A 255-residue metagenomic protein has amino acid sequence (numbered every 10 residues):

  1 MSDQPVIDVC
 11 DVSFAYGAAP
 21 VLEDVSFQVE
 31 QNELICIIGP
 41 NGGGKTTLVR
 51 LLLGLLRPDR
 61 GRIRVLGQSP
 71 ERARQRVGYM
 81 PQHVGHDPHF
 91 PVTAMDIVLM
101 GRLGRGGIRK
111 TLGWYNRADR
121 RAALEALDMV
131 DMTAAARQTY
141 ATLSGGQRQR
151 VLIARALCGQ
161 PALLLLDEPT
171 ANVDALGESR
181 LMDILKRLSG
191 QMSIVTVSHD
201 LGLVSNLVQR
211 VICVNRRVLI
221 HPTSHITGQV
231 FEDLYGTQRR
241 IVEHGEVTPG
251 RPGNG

Functional and structural regions predicted by a protein language model:
L53: Helix-to-loop junction immediately C-terminal to a conserved catalytic motif
G61-A73, V77: Conserved ABC transporter NBD signature motif
L99, W114-A135: Conserved ABC ATPase "signature" region
W114, T139-L143, Q147: Conserved ABC ATPase signature
L164-E168: Catalytic Walker B motif of ABC-type/P-loop ATPase nucleotide-binding domains
E178-G190: Helical segment within the ABC ATPase nucleotide-binding domain
T227-G255: ABC ATPase nucleotide-binding domains
